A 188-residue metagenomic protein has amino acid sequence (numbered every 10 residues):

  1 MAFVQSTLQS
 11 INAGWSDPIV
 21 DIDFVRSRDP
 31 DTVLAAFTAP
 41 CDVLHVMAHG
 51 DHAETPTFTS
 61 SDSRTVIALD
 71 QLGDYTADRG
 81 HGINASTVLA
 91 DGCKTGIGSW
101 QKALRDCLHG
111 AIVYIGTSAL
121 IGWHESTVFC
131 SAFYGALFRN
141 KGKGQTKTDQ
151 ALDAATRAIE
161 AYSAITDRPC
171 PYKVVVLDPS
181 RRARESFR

Functional and structural regions predicted by a protein language model:
M1-D51, T55-S63: A domain-level signal for caspase-like cysteine endopeptidase catalytic cores and their zymogen-processing architecture
A2-S10, A132, D153, R157: Long, highly charged amphipathic alpha-helices
I19-S27, Y114-I121, V176: A generic structural motif
D23, T87-L89, K173: A structural signal for isolated positions on well-ordered beta-strands in alpha/beta enzyme cores
R28-V33, I121-H124, R181-R184: A short acidic, often aromatic-flanked loop/helix-cap motif at beta-alpha or helix-coil junctions that lines enzyme
T59-A132: Catalytic cores of nucleophile-dependent amide-cleaving enzymes
T65-R79, N140-R188: Caspase-like cysteine protease fold
V128-K143: Active-site proximal helix-loop segment of RNase H-like, two-metal nucleases, encompassing DDE(D)
